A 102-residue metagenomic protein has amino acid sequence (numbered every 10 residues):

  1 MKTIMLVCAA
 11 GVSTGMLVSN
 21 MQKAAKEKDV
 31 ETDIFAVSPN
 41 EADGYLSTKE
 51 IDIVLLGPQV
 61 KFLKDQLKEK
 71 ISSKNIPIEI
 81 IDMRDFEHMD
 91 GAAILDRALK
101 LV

Functional and structural regions predicted by a protein language model:
K2-M5, A9-E41: Conserved active-site segments centered on acidic
T3, P77-V102: Ser/Thr/Gly-rich flexible loops in soluble cytosolic domains mediating phosphotransfer, phosphorylation
G15-V18, K61-K68: Short, surface-exposed alpha-helical segments at coil->helix boundaries
S19, K23-E27, E69, D96 (+1 more regions): Short, well-ordered alpha-helices that flank and scaffold nucleotide-derived cofactor binding pockets
E41-Y45, L63, D90: Short acidic active-site motifs
T48-I53: Short acidic/histidine-rich motifs immediately flanking catalytic phosphotransfer sites in two-component signaling
G57-Q59: Short secondary-structure boundary segments
K64-M83: A short, gly/pro- and small-residue-rich
